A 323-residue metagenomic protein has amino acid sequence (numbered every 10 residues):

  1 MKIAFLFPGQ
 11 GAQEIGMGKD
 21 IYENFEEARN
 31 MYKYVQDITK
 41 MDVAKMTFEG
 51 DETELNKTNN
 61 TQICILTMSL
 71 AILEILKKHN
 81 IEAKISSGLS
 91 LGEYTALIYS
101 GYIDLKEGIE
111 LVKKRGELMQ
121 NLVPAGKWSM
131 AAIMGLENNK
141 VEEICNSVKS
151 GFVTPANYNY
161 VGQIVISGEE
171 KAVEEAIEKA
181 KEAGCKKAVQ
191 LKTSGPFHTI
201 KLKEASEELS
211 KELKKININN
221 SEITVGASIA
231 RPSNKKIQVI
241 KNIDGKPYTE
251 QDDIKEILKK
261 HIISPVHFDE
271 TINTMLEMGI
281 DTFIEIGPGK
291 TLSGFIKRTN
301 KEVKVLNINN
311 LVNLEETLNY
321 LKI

Functional and structural regions predicted by a protein language model:
M1-V141, E222, T282-K297, V303-L311: FabD-like malonyl-/acyl-CoA
K2-A4, N234-I237, K241, P247 (+3 more regions): Cys-dependent protein tyrosine phosphatase-like superfamily
Q10-A12, I38-T39, S100-G226, A230-K260: Alpha/beta catalytic cores of group-transfer enzymes, especially the acyltransferase/condensing modules of polyketide
Y22-E23, S147-V148, K181-A183, R298-K301 (+1 more regions): Short, solvent-exposed amphipathic alpha-helical segments in soluble enzyme and RNA/protein-processing domains
T61-I63, P196, P265: Glycine-rich phosphate/pyrophosphate-binding beta-alpha loops
K77, K181, L276-E277: Non-catalytic positions within long, well-ordered alpha-helices that form the structural scaffold/packing of enzyme
